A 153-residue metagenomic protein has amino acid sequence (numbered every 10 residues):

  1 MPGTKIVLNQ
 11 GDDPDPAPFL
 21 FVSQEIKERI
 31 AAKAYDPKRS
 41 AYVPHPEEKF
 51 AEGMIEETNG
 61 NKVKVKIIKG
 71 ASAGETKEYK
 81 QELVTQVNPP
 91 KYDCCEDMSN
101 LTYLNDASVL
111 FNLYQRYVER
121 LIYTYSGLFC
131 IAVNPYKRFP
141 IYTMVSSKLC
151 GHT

Functional and structural regions predicted by a protein language model:
M1-T153: N-terminal entry segment of cytoskeletal motor ATPase domains
